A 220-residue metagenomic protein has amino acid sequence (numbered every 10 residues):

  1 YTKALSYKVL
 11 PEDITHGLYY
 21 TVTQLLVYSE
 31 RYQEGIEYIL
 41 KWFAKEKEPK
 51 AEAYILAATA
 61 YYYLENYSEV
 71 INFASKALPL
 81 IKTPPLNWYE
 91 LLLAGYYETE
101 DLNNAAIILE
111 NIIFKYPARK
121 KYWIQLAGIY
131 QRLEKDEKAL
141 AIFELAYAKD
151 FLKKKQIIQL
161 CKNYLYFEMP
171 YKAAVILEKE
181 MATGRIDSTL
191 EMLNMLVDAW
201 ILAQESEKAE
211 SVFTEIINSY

Functional and structural regions predicted by a protein language model:
Y1-Y220: Alpha-solenoid helical repeat scaffolds
